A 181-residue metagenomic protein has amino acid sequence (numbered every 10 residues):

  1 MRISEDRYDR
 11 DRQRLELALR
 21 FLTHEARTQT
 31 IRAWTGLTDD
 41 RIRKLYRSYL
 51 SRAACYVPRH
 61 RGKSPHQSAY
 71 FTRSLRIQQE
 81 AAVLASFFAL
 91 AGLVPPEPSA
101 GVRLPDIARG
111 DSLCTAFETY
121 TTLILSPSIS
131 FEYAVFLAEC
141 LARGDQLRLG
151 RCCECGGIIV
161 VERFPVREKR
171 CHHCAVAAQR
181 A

Functional and structural regions predicted by a protein language model:
M1-R20, H24, Q29-A181: Long, charge-rich, low-complexity intrinsically disordered regions
